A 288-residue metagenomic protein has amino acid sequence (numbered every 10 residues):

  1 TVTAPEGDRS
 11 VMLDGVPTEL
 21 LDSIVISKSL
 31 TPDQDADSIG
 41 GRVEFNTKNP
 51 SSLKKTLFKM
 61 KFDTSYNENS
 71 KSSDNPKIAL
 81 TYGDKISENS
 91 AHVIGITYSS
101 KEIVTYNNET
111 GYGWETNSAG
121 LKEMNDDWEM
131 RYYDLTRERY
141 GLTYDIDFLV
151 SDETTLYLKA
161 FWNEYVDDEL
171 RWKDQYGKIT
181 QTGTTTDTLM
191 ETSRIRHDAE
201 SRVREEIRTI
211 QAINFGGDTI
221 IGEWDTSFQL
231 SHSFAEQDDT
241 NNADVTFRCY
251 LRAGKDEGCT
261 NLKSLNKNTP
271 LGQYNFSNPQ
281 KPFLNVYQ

Functional and structural regions predicted by a protein language model:
V2-K28, L80: Short acidic/polar hinge/loop motifs at secondary-structure boundaries that mediate gating or recognition
A4-P5, L21, K54-D63, N117-D127 (+2 more regions): Flexible, solvent-exposed coil segments and beta strand-coil junctions, predominantly the extracellular/periplasmic
R9-D14, S38-F62, I78-L80: N-terminal periplasmic accessory domains that precede and gate Gram-negative outer-membrane beta-barrel machines
S23, L57-K61, A91-V93, T155-L158 (+3 more regions): Residue-level detector of the transmembrane beta-barrel scaffold of outer-membrane proteins
S27-S29, N46, K61-N67, T97-S99 (+4 more regions): Outer-membrane beta-barrel pore domains and translocons
Q34, P50-T56, I86-S90, D152-E153 (+3 more regions): Short loop/turn motifs that connect adjacent beta-strands in outer-membrane beta-barrel proteins
K71-K178, D198, E206-G216, G222: Transmembrane beta-barrel wall of Gram-negative outer-membrane proteins
R171-Q288: Replace "related TpsB outer-membrane translocases also match" with "some related outer-membrane beta-barrels such as
